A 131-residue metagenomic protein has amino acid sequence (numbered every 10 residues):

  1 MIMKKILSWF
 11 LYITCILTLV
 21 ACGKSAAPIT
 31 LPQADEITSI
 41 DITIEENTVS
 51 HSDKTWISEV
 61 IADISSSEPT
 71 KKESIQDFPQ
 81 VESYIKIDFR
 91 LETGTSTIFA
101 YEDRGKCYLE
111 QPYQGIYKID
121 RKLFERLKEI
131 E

Functional and structural regions predicted by a protein language model:
M1-K24: Sec-dependent bacterial lipoprotein signal peptides
I2, C22-E131: Function-determining sites in protein domains
